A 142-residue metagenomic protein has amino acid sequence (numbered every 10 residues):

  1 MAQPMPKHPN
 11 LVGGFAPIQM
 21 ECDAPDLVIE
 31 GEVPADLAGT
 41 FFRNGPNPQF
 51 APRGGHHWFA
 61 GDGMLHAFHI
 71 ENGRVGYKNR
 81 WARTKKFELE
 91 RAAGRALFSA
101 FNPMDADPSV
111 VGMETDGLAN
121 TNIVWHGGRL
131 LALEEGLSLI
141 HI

Functional and structural regions predicted by a protein language model:
A2-M64, I70-G73, N79-R80, K86-S109: N-terminal regions that are enriched for targeting/export leaders and immediately downstream pro/stem segments
I140-I142: Conserved small/polar residues in nucleotide/adenosyl-binding loops
